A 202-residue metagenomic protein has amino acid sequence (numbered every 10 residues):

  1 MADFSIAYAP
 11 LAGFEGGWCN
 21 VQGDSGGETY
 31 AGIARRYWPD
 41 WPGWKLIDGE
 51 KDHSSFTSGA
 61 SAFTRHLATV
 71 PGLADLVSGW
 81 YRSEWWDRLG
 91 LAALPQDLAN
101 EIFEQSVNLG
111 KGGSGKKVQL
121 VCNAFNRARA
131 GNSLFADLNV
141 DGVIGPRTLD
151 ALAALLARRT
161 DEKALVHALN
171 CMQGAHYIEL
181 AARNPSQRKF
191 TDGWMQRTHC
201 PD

Functional and structural regions predicted by a protein language model:
M1-D202: Cell-wall polysaccharide-cleaving catalytic domain and substrate-binding groove, primarily in peptidoglycan/chitin
